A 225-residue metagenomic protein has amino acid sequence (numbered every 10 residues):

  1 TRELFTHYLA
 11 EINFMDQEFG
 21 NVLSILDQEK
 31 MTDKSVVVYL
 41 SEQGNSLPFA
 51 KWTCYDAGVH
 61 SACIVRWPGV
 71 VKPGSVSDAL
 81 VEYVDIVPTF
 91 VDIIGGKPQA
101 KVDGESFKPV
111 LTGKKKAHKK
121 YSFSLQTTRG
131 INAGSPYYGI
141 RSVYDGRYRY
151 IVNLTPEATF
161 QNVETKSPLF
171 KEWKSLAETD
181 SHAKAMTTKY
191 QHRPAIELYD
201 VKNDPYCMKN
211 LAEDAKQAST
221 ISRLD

Functional and structural regions predicted by a protein language model:
T1-L4, Q43-C54, R66, A215: Active-site His/acidic residue clusters
R2-A10, V70-L80, I93-Q99, T128-G139 (+2 more regions): Active-site rim elements
T6, N13-G20, V81-P88, V102-E105 (+5 more regions): A structural signal for well-ordered alpha-helical segments within the folded catalytic domains of diverse enzymes
F14-S46: Metal-dependent active-site segment of extracytoplasmic phospho-/sulfohydrolases and closely related
G20-S24, Q28, K51-K101, E105-K120 (+1 more regions): Substrate-binding rim/cap in mid-to-C-terminal beta-strand-loop elements of soluble/periplasmic
M31-V37, H118-K119, G146-Y148: Loop/turn elements at helix/coil->beta-strand transitions in domains of secreted/extracellular proteins
V36-S41, S122-T127, I151-V152: Short beta-strand segments
Y55-D56, G130-E213, T220: C-terminal, low-complexity/hydrophilic appendages and adjacent surface loops of extracellular/periplasmic anionic
